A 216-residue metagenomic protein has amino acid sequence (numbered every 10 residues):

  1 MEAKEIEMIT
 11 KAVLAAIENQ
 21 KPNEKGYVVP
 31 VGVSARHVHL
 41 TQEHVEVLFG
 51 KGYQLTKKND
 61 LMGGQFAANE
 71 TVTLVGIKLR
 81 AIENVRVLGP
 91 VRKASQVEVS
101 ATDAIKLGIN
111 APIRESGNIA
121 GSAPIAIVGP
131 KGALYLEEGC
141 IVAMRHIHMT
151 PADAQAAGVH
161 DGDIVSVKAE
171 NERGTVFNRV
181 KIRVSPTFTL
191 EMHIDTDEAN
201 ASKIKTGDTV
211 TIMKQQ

Functional and structural regions predicted by a protein language model:
M1-Y27: Protein-protein interaction and targeting regions used for scaffolding, dimerization, and localization
V13-K21, F49-Y53, A169: Structural signal for hydrophobic packing residues in well-ordered secondary-structure cores of soluble enzyme domains
P30-G32, H37-K78, E83-P130, Y135-G162 (+2 more regions): Short beta-strand-centered segments at strand-helix junctions
A133, E170-T175, Q216: Short, charged beta-turn/beta-strand-edge "cap" motif at the junction between a beta-strand and an adjacent loop
I212-K214: Conserved active-site motif detector
